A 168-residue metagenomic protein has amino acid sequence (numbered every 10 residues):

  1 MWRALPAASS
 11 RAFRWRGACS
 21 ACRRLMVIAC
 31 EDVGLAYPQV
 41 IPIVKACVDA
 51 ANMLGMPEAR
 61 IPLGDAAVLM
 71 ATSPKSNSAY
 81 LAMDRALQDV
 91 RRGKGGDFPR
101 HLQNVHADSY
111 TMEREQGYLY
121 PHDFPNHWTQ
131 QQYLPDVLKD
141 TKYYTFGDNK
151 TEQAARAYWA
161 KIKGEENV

Functional and structural regions predicted by a protein language model:
M1-N126, P135-V168: Terminal-proximal interaction/regulatory segments of ATP-powered molecular machines
